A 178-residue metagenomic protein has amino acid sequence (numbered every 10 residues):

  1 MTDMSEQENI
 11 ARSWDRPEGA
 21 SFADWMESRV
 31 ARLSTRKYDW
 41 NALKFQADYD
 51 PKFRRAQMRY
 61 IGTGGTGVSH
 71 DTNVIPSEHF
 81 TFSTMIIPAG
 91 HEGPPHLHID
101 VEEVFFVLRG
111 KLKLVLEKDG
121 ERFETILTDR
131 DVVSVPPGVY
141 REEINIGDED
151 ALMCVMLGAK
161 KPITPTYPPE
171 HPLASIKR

Functional and structural regions predicted by a protein language model:
M1-H79, H171-P172, R178: A short, N-terminal "cap"/entry segment at the start of jelly-roll beta-barrel domains of the cupin/DSBH fold
T63-D71, T81-I99, P137: Conserved short histidine dyad/triad with adjacent acidic residue
F82, V104-F106, S134, E149-Y167: A short hydrophobic beta-strand segment most commonly corresponding to one strand of the jelly-roll/cupin
E92-P94, K113, V132-V133, P137-E142: Histidine-centered metal-chelating micro-motifs
D100-K113, K118: Glycine- and acidic-residue-biased ligand/ion/polar-headgroup-sensing regions
K118-P137: Short acidic-glycine-tyrosine-enriched beta hairpin
I144-G147: Asparagine-centered strand-capping/turn motif at beta-strand->loop junctions
